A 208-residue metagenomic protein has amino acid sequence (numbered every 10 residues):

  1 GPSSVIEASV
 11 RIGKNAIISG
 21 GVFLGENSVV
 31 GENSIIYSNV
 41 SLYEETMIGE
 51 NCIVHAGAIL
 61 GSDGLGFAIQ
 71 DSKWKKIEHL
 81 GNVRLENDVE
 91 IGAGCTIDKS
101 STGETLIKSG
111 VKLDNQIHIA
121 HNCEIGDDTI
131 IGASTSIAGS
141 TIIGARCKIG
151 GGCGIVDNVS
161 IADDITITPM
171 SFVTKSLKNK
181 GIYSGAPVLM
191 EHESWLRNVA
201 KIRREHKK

Functional and structural regions predicted by a protein language model:
G1-E191: Structural signal for interior beta-strand "rungs" in well-ordered beta-sheet cores of soluble enzyme domains
H192-K208: Long, leucine- and charge-enriched amphipathic alpha-helices that form heptad-repeat coiled-coil/leucine-zipper-like
